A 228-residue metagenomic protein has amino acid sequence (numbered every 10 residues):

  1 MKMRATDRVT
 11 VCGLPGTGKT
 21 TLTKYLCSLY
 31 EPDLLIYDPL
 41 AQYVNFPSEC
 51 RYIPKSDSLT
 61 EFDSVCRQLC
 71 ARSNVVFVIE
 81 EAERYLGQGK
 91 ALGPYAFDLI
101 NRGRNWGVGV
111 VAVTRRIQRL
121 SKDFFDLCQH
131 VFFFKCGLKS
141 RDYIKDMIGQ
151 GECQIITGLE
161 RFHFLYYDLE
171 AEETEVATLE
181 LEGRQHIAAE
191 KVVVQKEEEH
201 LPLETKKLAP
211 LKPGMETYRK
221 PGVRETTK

Functional and structural regions predicted by a protein language model:
M1, Y43-F46, L120-S121: Short, flexible, solvent-exposed loop/turn segments with mixed acidic/basic and small polar residues
K2, Y25-L29, D123-F124, I155-L159: A general structural signal for short secondary-structure junctions and capping/turn motifs
K2-T10, L22, E31-P32, Q68 (+1 more regions): Conserved P-loop NTPase motor module
V9-C27, S56, T60-Q150: Conserved P-loop NTPase motor cores
K24-R51: Walker A/P-loop NTP-binding active-site region of P-loop NTPases, recognizing the glycine-rich GxxxxGKT/S
Y143-A171: P-loop/Walker A phosphate-binding loop and immediately adjacent motor/lid segment at beta-alpha junctions
